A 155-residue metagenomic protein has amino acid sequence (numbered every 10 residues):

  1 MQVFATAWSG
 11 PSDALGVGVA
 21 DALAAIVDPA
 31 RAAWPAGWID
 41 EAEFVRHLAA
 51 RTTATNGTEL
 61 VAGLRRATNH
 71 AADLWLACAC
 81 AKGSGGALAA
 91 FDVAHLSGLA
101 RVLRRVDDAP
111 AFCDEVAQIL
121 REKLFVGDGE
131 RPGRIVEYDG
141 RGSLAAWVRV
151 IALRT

Functional and structural regions predicted by a protein language model:
M1-T155: Intrinsic, short, N-terminal disordered tails of RNA polymerase sigma-factor systems
